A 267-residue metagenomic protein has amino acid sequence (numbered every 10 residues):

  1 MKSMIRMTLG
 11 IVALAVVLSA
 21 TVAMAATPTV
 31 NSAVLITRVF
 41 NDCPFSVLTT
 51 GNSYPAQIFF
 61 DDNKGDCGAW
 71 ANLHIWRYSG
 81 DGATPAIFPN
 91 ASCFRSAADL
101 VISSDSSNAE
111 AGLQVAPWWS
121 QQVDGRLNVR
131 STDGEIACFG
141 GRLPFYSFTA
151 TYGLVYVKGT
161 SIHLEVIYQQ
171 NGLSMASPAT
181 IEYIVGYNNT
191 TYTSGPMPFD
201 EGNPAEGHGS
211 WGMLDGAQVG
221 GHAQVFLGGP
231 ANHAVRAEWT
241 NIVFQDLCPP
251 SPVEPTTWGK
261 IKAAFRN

Functional and structural regions predicted by a protein language model:
M1-I11: Bacterial N-terminal signal peptides that target proteins for export
L9-T21: Bacterial N-terminal signal peptides
A26-A71: Extracellular glycan-recognition surfaces and repeat-rich motifs
T27, D61-L143, T151, D246: Secretory/extracellular carbohydrate-interaction modules and structurally similar beta-sandwich "look-alikes"
P28-V30, D200-P255: Ligand-recognition surfaces built from glycine- and aromatic
G51, N63-D66, G80-F88, A137-A150 (+1 more regions): Surface-exposed intrinsically disordered loops and tails
A98, Y156-E206: Carbohydrate-binding surfaces in secreted/extracellular proteins
